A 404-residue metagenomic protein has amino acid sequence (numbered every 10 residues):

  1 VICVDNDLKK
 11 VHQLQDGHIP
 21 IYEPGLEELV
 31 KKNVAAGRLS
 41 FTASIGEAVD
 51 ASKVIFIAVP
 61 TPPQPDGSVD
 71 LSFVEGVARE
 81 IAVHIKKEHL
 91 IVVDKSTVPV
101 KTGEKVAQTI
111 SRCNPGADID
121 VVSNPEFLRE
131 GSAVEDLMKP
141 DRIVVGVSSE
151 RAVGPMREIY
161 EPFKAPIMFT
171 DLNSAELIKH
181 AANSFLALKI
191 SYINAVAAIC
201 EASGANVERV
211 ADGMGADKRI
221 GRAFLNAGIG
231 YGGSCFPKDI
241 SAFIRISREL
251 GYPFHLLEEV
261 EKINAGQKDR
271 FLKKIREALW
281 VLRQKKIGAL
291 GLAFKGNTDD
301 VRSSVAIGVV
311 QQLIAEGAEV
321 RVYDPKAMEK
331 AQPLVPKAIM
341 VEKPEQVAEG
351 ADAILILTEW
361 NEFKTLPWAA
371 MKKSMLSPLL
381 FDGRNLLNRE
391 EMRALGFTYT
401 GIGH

Functional and structural regions predicted by a protein language model:
V1-H404: Structural/interface elements that position substrates and couple domains in central-metabolism enzymes
